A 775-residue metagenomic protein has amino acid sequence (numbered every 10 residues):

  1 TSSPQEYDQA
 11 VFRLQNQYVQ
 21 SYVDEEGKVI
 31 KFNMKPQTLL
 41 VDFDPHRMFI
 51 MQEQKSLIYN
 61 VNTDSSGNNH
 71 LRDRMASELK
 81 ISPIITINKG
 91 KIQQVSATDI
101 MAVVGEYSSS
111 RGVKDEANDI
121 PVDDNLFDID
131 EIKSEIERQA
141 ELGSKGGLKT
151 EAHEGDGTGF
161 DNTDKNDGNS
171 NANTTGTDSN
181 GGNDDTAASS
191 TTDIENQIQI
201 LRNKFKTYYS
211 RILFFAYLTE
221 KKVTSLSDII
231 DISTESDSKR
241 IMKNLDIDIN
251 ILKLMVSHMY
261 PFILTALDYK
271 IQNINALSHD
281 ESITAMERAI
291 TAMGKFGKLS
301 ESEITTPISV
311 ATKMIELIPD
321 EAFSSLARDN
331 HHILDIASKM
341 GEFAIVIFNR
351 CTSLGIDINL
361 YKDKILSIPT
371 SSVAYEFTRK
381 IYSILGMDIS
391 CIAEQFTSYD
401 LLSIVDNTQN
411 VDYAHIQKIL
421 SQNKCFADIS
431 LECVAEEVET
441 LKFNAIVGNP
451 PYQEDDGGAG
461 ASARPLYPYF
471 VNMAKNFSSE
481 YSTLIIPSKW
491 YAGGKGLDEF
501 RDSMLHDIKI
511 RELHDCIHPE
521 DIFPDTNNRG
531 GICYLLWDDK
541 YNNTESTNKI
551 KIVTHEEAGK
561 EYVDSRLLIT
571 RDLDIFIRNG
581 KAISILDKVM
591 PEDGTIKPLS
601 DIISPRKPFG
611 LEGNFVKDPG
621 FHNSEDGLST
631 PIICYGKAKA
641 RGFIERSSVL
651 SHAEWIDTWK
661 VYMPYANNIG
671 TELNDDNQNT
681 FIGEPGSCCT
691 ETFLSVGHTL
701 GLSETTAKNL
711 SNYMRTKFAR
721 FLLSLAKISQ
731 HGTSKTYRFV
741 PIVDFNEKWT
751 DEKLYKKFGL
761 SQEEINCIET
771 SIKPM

Functional and structural regions predicted by a protein language model:
T1-V61: Conserved RecA-like P-loop NTPase helicase motor core
V11-F12, D507-E520, L722: Conserved short secondary-structure elements within globular domains
V11-L14, Q54-V61, R350, I381-L385 (+3 more regions): Short secondary-structure boundary/capping segments
M34, V41-D193, L213-F215, D237 (+1 more regions): Long, largely alpha-helical accessory region at the distal end of helicase-like NTP-driven motors
V41-M51, P83-K91, D99, T370-S371 (+2 more regions): Short, conserved secondary-structure transition motifs
D161-K165, N169-D178, A188, E301 (+1 more regions): C-terminal substrate-recognition regions of SAM-dependent nucleic acid methyltransferases
Q197-I200, K204-E512, L535-T544, K549: SAM-dependent methyltransferase catalytic region
I768-M775: Short, amphipathic C-terminal "tail helix"
